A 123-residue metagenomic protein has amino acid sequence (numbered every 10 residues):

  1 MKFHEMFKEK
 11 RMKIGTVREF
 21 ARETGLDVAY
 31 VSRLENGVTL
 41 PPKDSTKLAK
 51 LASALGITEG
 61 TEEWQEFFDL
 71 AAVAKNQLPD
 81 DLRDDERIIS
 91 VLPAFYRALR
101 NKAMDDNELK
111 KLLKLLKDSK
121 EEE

Functional and structural regions predicted by a protein language model:
M1-I14, A49, Y96, R100 (+3 more regions): A short, Lys/Arg-rich alpha-helix, primarily the initiator
R11, A21, A52: The alpha-helix within a helix-turn-helix
R11, E35, K43, L55: DNA major-groove recognition helix of helix-turn-helix
I14-L34: Short alpha-helical DNA-recognition segment
E23, E66-L70, L112-L115: Short acidic/histidine-centered micro-motifs embedded in hydrophobic/aromatic stretches that mark compact functional
L40-L48, E86-L92: Short acidic alpha-helix initiation/capping motifs at coil-to-helix transition points, especially at protein N-termini
S45-Q65: DNA major-groove recognition helix of helix-turn-helix/homeodomain DNA-binding modules
T61-R97: Short, charged recognition helix plus adjacent turn of helix-turn-helix-like nucleic-acid-binding domains
